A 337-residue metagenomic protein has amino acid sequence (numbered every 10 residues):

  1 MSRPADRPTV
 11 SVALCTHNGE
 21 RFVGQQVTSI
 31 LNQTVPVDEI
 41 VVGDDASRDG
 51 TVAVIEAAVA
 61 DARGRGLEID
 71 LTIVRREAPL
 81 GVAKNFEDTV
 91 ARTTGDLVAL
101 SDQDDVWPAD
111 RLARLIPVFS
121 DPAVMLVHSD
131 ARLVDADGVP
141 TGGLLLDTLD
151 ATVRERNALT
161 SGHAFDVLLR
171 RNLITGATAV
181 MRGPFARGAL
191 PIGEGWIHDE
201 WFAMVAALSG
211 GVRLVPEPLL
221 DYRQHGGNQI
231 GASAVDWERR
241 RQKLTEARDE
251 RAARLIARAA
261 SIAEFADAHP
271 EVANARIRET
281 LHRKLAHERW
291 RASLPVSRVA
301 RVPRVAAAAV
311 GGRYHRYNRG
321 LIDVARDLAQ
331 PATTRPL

Functional and structural regions predicted by a protein language model:
M1-V235: Nucleotide-sugar donor-binding/catalytic module of glycosyltransferases that assemble extracellular/cell-envelope
L168, W196, E200, D221-L337: C-terminal subregions of glycosyltransferases and related glycan-biosynthesis enzymes
